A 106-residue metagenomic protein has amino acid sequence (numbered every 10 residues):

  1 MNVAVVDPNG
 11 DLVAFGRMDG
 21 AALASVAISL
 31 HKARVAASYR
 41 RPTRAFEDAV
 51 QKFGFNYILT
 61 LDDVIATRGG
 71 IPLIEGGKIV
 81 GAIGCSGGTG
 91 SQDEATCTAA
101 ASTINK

Functional and structural regions predicted by a protein language model:
M1-K106: Flexible, solvent-exposed loop/hinge segments and secondary-structure transition points
